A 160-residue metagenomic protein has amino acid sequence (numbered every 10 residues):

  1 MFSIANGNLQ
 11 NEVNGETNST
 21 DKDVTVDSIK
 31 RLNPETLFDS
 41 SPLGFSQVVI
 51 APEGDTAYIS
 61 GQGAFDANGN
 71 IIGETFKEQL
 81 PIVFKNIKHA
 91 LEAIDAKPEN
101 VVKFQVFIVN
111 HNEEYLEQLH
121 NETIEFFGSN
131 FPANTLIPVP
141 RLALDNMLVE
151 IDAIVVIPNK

Functional and structural regions predicted by a protein language model:
M1-K85, H89-V102, V109-K160: N-terminal presequence-like segments and the immediate start of the first folded domain
